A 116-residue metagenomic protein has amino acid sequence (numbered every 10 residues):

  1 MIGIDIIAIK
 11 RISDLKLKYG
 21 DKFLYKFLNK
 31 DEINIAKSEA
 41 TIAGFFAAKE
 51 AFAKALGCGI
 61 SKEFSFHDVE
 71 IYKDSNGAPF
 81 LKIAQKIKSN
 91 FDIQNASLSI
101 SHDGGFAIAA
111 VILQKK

Functional and structural regions predicted by a protein language model:
M1-K116: Core catalytic alpha/beta fold that binds nucleotide/phospho-ligands
